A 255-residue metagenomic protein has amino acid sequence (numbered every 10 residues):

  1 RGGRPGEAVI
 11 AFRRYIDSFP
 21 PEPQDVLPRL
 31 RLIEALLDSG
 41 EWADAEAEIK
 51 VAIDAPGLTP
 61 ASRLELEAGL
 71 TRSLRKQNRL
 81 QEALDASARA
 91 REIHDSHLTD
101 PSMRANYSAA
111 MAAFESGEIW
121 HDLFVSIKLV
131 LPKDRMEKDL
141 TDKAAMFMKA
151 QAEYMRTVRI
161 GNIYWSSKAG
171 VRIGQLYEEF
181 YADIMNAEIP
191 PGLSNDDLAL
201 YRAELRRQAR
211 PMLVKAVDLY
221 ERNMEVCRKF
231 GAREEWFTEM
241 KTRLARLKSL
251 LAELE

Functional and structural regions predicted by a protein language model:
R1-E255: Acidic, polar-rich low-complexity tracts and alpha-helical solenoid repeat scaffolds
